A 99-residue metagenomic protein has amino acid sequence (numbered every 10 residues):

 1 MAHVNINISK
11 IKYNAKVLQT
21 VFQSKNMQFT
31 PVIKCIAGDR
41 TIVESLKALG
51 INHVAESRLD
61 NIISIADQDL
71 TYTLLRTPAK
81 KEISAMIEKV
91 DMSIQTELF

Functional and structural regions predicted by a protein language model:
M1-I6, K10, N26: Generic N-terminal amphipathic, Lys/Arg-enriched alpha-helix
I8, K12-Q19, V43, I62 (+1 more regions): Generic structural signal for well-ordered alpha-helices, preferentially at hydrophobic/aromatic core positions
K16-Q28: CE4/NodB-like, metal-dependent polysaccharide N-deacetylase domain that modifies extracellular/periplasmic N-acetylated
Q28-F99: Active-site-proximal beta-alpha core segment in soluble small-molecule metabolic enzymes
